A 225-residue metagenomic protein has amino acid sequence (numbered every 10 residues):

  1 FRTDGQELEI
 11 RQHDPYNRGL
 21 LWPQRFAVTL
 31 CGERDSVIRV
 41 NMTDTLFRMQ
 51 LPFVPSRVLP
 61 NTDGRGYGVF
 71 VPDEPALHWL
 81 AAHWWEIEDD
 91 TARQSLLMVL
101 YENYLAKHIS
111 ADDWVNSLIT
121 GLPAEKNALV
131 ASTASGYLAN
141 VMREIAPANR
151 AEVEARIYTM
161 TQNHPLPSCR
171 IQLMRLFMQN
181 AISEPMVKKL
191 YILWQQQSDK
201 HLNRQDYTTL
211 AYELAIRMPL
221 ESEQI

Functional and structural regions predicted by a protein language model:
F1-I225: Non-catalytic accessory/interaction domains
